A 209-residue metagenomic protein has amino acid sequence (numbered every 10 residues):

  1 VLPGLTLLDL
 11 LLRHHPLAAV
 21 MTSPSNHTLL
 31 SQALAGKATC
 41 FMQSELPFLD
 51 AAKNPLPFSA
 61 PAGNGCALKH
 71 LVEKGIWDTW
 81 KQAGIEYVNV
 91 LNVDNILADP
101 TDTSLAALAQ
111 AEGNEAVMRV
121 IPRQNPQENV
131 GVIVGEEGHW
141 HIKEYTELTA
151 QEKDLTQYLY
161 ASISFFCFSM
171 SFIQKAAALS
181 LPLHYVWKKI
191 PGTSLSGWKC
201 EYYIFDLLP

Functional and structural regions predicted by a protein language model:
V1-Q32, G36, P55-L56, A60 (+4 more regions): N-terminal glycine-rich phosphate-binding loop and ensuing alpha1 helix
P3, G63, S196-K199: Soluble or luminal CAZymes and related metallo-dependent hydrolases
L17-A19, T39, N89, V117: A structural signal for isolated positions on well-ordered beta-strands in alpha/beta enzyme cores
T22-S25, S44-A52, R123-N129: Short, conserved secondary-structure transition motifs
T28-L29, F48-L49, A98: Short catalytic/ligand-binding loop motif for oxyanion handling, primarily in non-cytosolic enzymes, centered on
A35-C40, A111-E115: Structural alpha-beta junctions
F41-V93: Divalent-metal (Mg2+/Mn2+/Ca2+)-assisted nucleotide/phosphate chemistry catalytic cores
W77-N92, L97-P209: Catalytic core of tubulin tyrosine ligase-like
